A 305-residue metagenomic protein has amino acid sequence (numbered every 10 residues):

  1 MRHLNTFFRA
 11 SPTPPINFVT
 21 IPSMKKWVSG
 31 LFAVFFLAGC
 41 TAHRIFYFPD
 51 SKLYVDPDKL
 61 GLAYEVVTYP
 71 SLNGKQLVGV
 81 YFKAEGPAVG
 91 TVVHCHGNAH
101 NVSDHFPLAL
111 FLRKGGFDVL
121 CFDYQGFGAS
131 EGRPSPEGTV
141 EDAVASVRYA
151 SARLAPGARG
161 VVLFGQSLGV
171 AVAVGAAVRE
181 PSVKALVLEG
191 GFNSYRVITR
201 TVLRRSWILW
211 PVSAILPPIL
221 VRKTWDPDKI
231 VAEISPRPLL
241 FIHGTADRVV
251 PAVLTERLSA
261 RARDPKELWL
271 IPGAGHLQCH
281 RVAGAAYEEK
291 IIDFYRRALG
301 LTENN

Functional and structural regions predicted by a protein language model:
F35-P70: An N-terminal hydrophobic leader/cap segment in hydrolases
L72-Y149: Membrane-embedded segments
A155-S167: Alpha/beta-hydrolase fold nucleophile elbow
G175-S235: Hydrolase active-site cap/lid region
I234-S235, L240-H243, D247: Short beta-strand/loop motif that positions the catalytic acidic residue of the alpha/beta-hydrolase fold
R248-L254: Conserved alpha/beta-hydrolase "acid-adjacent" motif
S259-L277: Catalytic histidine neighborhood in serine/cysteine hydrolases with alpha/beta-hydrolase-type architecture
A283-N305: Catalytic active-site module of serine/aspartate enzymes centered on a nucleophile-bearing elbow/loop
